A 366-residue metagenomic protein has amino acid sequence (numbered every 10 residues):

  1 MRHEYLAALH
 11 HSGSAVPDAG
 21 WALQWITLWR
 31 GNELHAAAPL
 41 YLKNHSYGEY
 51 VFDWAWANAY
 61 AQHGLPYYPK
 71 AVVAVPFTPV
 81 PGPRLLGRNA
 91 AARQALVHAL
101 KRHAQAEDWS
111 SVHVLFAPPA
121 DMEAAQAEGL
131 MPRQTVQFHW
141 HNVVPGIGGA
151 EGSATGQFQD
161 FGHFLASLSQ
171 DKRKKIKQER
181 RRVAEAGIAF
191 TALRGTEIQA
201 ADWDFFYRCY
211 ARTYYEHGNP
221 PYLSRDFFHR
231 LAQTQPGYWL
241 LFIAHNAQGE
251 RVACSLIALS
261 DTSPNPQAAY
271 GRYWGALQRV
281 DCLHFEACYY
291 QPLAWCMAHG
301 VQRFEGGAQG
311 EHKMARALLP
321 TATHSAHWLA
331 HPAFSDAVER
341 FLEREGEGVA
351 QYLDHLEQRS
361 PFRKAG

Functional and structural regions predicted by a protein language model:
M1-G366: N-acyltransferase acceptor-side catalytic subdomain
